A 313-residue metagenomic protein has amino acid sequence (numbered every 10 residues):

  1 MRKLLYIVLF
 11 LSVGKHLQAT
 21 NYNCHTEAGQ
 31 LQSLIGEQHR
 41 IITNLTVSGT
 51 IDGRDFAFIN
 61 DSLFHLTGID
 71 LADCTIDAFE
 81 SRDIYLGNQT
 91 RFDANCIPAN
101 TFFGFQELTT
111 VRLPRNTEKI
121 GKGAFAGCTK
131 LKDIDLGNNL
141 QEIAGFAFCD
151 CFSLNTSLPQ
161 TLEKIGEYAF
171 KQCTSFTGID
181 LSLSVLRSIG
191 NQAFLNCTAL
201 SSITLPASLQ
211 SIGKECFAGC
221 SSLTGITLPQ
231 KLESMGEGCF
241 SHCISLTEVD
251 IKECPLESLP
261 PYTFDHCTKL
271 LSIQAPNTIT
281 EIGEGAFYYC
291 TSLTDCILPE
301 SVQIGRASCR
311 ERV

Functional and structural regions predicted by a protein language model:
M1-N21: Bacterial Sec-dependent N-terminal signal peptides
Q18-I35: Boundary/junction segments of secreted and surface-exposed precursor proteins
N21-T26, T43-I51, L66-C96, F105-K119 (+8 more regions): Structural signature of tandem-repeat unit edges
Q30-V47: N-terminal targeting signals for Sec/Tat export/insertion, comprising classic cleavable signal peptides
L34, D55-S62: A short acidic, amphipathic alpha-helical/loop segment
Q303-V313: Residue-level detector of conserved catalytic or cofactor/ligand-binding positions in enzyme active sites
